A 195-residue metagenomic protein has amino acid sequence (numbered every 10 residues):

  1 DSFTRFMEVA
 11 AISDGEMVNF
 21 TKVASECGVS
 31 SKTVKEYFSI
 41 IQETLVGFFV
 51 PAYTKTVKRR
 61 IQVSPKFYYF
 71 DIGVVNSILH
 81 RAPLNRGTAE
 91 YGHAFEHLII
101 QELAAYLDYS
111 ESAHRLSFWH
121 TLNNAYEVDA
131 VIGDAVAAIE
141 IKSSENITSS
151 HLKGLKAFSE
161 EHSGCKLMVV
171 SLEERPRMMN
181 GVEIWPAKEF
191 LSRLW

Functional and structural regions predicted by a protein language model:
D1-A135: Accessory nucleic acid-recognition modules appended to NTPase machines
R115, K166, G181-E183: Conserved beta-strand segments of alpha/beta enzyme cores
V128, I147-S150, R175-M179: Short active-site-adjacent structural elements
V131-I147: Active-site ExK catalytic segment of metal-dependent nucleases
S144, S149-S163: Short, charged, amphipathic alpha-helix that recurs within catalytic cores of restriction-modification and other
C165-S171: Short, hydrophobic beta-strand segments that form beta-sheet elements in well-ordered domains
E173-W195: Domain-level recognition of nuclease-like catalytic cores that cleave nucleotide substrates
